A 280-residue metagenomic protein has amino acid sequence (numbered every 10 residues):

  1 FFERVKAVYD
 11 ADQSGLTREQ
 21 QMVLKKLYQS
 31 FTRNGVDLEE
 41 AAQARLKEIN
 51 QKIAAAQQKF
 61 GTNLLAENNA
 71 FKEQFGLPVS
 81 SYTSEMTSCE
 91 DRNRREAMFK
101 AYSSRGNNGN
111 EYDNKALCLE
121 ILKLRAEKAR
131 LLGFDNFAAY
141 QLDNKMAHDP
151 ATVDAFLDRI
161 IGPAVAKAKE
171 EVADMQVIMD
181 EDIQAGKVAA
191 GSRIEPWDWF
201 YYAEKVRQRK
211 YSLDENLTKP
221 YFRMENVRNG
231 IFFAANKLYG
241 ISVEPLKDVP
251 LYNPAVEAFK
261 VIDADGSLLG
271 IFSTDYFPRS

Functional and structural regions predicted by a protein language model:
F1-F71: N-terminal helix-rich structural modules
A7-E19, Y82-T87, N107-Y112: A ubiquitous short alpha-helical element
E19, V23-L24, K52-A55, T62 (+4 more regions): Active-site-proximal, well-structured secondary-structure segments within enzyme catalytic domains
L27, N34-I49, R105-Y140, H148: A conserved hydrophobic secondary-structure block that centers on an alpha-helix together with its immediately flanking
T32-G35, S81-T83, Y102-G109, Y239: Structural motif corresponding to the C-terminal cap of alpha-helices
I49-K52, A101-S104, R159: Residues within well-ordered alpha-helical secondary structure of globular protein domains
S88-R105, N144: Short, charge-rich amphipathic alpha-helices with coiled-coil/heptad character
F99-G106, R209-E215: Short glycine/proline-rich turn/loop motifs
